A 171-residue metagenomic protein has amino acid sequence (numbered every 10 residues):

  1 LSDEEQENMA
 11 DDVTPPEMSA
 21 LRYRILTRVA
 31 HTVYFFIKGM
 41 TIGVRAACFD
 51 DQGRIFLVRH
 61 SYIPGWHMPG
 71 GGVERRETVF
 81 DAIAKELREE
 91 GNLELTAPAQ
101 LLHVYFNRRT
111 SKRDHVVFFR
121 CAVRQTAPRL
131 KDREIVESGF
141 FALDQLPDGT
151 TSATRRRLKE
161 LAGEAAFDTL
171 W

Functional and structural regions predicted by a protein language model:
S2-A10, P64-G65, R133-W171: Nudix hydrolase/Nudix homology domain
S2-D3, A10-R45: Acidic, metal-coordinating catalytic segment for phosphate/diphosphate chemistry, firing primarily on the Nudix
I42-V44, G53, H115-V117, V136: Change "...and in nucleic-acid phosphodiester-cleaving endonucleases..." to "...and in nucleic-acid processing enzymes
C48-F49, L57, C121, F140: Conserved hydrophobic "DFG−1" position in protein kinase catalytic cores
D50-E90: Conserved Nudix-box catalytic region and its N-terminal flanking loop in Nudix hydrolases and closely related
N92-L93, F140: Glycine-centered C-terminal helix-capping/turn motifs at helix ends
E94-H103: A short coil-to-beta-strand element that immediately follows conserved catalytic motifs
Y105-P128, T154, A162: Active-site-adjacent beta-strand/loop module that shapes the phosphate/pyrophosphate-binding cleft
